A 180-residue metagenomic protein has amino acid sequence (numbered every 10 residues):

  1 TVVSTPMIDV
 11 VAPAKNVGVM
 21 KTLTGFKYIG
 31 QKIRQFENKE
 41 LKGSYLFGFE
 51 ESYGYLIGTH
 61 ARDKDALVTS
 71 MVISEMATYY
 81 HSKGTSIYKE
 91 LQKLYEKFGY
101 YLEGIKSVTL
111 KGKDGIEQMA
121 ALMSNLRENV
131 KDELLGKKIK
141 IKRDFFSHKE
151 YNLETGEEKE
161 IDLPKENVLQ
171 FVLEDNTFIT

Functional and structural regions predicted by a protein language model:
T1-T180: Phosphate-binding and adjacent anionic-ligand microenvironments
